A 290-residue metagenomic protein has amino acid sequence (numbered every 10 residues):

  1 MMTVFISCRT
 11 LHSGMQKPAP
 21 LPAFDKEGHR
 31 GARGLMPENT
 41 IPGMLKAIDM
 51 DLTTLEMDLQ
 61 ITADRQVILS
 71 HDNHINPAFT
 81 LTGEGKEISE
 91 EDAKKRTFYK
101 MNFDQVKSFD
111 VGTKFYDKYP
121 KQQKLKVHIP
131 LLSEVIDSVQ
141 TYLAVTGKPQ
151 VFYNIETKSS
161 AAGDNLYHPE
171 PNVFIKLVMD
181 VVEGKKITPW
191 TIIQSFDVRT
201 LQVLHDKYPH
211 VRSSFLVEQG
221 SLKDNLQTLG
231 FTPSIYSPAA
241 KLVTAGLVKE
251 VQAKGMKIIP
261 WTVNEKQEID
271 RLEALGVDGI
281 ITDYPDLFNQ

Functional and structural regions predicted by a protein language model:
M1-F5: Bacterial N-terminal signal peptides
I6-Q290: Phosphate-group recognition and catalysis centered on beta-loop-alpha active-site segments
